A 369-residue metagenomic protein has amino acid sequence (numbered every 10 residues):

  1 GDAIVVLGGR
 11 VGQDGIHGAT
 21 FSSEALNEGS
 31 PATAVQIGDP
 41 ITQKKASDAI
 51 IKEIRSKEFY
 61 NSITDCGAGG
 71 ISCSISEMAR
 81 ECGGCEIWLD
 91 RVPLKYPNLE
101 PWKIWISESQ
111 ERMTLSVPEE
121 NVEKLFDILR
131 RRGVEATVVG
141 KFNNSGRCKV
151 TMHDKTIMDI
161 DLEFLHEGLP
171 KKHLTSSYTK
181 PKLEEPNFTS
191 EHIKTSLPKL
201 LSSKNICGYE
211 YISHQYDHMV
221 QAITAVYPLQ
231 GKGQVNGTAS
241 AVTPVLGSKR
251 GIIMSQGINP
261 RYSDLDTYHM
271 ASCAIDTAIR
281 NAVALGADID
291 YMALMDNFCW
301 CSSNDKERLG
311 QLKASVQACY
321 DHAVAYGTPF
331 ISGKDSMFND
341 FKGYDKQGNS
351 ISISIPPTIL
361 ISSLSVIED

Functional and structural regions predicted by a protein language model:
D2-D369: Glycine/proline-enriched, intrinsically flexible loops and inter-domain linkers
